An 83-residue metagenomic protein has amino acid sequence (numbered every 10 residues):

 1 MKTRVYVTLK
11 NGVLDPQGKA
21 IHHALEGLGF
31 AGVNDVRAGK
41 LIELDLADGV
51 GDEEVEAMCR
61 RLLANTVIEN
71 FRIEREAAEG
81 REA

Functional and structural regions predicted by a protein language model:
M1-A83: Non-catalytic terminal accessory/regulatory regions of metabolic enzymes
